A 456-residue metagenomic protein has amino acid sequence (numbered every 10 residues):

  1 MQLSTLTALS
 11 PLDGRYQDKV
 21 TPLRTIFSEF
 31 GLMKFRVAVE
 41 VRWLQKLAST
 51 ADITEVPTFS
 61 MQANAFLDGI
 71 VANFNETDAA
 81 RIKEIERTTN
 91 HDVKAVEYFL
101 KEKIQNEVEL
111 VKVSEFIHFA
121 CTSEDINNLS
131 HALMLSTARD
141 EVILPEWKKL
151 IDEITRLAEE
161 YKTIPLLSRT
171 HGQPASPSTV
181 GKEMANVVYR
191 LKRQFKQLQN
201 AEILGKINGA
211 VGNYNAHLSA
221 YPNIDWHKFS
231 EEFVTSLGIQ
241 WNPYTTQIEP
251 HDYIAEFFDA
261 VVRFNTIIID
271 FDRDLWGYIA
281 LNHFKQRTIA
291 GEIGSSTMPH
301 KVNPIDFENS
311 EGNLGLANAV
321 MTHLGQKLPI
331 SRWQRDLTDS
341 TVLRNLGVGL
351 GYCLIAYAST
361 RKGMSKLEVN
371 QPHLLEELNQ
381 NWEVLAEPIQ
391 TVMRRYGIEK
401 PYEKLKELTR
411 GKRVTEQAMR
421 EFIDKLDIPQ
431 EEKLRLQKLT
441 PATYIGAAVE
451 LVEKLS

Functional and structural regions predicted by a protein language model:
Q2-E29, A65-N73, I293-S456: Catalytic-core signal marking the mid-to-C-terminal active-site face
Q2-H217, Y221-E232, G294, F307-N309 (+5 more regions): A helix-coil-helix interface module used to build multimeric assemblies and to scaffold catalytic/cofactor sites
R42-L47, F99, K103, A138 (+17 more regions): Generic, well-ordered alpha-helical scaffold segments in large soluble proteins
S123, L218-Y221, S236, W241-I248 (+3 more regions): A structural signal for small-residue-enriched, beta-sheet-centric alpha/beta enzyme cores and oligomeric scaffold folds
S136-L144, K148, A185-V188, K192 (+6 more regions): Short amphipathic alpha-helical segments with heptad-repeat character
Q194, Q240, T246-R335: Glycine-rich anion/phosphate-binding loop at the beta-strand->alpha-helix junction
K196, I224-F229, I279, N313 (+2 more regions): Solvent-exposed interaction patches of small proteins and small membrane subunits
